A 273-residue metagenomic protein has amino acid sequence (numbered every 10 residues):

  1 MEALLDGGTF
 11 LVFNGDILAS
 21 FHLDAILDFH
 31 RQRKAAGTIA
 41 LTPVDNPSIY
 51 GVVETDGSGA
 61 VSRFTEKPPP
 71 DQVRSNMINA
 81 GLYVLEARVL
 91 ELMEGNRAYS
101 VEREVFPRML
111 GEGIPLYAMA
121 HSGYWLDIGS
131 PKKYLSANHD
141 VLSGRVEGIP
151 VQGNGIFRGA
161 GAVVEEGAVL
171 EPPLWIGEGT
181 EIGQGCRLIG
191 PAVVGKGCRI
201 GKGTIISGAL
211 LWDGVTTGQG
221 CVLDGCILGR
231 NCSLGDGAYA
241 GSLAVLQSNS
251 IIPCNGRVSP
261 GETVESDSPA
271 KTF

Functional and structural regions predicted by a protein language model:
M1-T9: Active-site nucleotide-sugar/metal-binding loop of Leloir-type enzymes
T9-L11, L18, D24-R31, D45-P47 (+1 more regions): Catalytic-core segments of class I nucleotidyltransferases/pyrophosphorylases that form NMP-activated intermediates
R33-P43: A short, conserved acidic/glycine-rich loop-to-beta-strand motif that forms the donor nucleotide-sugar/metal
S48-V52: Glycine-rich phosphate-binding loop of ATP-grasp-fold ATP-dependent ligases
T55-D56: Extended acidic/charged loop-beta regions that coordinate divalent cations and stabilize anionic phosphate/carboxylate
L90-E91, E171, I189, S259: Nucleotide phosphate-binding site architecture
R97, G111-I205: Extended, small-residue-rich solenoid/repeat segments and analogous flexible loops that form exposed scaffolds
R199-F273: Glycine-rich hexapeptide-repeat left-handed beta-helix
